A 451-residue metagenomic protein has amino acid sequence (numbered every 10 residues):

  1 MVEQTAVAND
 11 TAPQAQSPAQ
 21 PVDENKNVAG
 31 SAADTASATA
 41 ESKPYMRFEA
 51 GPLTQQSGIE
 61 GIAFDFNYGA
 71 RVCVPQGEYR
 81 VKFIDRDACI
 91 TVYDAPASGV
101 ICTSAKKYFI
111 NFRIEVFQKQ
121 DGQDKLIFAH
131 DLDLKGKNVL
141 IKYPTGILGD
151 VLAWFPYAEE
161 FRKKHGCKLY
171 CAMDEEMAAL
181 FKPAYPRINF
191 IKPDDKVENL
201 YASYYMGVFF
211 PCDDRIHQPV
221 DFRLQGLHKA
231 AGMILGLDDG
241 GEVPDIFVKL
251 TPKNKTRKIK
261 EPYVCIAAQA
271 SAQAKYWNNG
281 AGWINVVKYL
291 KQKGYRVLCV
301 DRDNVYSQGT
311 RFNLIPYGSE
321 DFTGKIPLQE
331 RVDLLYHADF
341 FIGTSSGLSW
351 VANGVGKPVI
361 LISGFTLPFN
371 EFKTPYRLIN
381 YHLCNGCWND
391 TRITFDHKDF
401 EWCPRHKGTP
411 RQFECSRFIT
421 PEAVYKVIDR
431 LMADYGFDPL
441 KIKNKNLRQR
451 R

Functional and structural regions predicted by a protein language model:
V2-R451: Catalytic machinery of carbohydrate-active enzymes, primarily nucleotide-sugar-dependent glycosyltransferases
